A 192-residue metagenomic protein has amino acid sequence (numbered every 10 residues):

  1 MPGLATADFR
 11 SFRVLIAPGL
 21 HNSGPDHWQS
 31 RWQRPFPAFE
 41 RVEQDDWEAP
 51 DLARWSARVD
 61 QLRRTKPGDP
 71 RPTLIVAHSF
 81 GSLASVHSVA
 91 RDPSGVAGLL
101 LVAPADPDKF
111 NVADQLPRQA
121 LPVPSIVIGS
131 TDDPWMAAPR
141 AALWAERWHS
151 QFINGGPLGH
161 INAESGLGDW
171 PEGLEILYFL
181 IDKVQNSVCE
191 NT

Functional and structural regions predicted by a protein language model:
A7-R71, N186: Active-site catalytic motif of lipid deacylating hydrolases and related acyltransferases
N22-S23, P107-D108, T131-M136: Acidic catalytic loop of the alpha/beta-hydrolase fold
Q33, T131, W135-S150: Conserved loop-alpha-helix segment in the C-terminal half of the alpha/beta-hydrolase fold that carries the catalytic
R54-A57, A163-F179: Post-His helix in hydrolase/transferase enzymes
L74-V76, L99: Conserved alpha/beta-hydrolase fold motif
V76-V86: Gly/Ala-rich beta-loop-alpha elbow adjacent to hydrolase catalytic centers
S94-P107, P124: A conserved short beta-strand
L121-P122, I126-G129, D133: Short beta-strand/loop motif that positions the catalytic acidic residue of the alpha/beta-hydrolase fold
